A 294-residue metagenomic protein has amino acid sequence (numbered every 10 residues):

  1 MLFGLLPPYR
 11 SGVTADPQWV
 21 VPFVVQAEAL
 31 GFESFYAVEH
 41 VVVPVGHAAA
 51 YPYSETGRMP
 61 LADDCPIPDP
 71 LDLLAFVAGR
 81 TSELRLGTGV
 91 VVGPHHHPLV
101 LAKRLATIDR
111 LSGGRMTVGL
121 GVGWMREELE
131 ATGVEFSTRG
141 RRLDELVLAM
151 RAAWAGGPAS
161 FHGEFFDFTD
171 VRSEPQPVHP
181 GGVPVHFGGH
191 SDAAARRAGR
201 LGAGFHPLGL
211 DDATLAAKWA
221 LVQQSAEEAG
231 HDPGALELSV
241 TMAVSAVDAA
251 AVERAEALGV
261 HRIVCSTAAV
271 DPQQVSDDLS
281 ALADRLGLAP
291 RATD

Functional and structural regions predicted by a protein language model:
M1-D294: Active-site-adjacent structural elements that line small-molecule/cofactor binding pockets in enzymes
